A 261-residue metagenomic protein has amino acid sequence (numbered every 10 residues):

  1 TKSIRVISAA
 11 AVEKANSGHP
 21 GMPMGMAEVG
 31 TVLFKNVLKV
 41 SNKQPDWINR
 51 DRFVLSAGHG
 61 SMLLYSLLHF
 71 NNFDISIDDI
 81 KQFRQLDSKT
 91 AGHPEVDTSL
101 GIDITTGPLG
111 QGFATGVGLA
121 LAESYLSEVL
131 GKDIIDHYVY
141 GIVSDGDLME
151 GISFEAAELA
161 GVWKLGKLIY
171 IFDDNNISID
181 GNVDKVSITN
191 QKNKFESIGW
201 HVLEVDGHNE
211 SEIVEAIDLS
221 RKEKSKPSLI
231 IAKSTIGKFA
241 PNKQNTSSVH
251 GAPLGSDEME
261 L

Functional and structural regions predicted by a protein language model:
T1-Y138: Thiamine diphosphate
N42-K43, T98, I102-L261: Glycine-rich ThDP/TPP pyrophosphate-binding loop and its adjacent helix/strand module within ThDP-dependent enzymes
